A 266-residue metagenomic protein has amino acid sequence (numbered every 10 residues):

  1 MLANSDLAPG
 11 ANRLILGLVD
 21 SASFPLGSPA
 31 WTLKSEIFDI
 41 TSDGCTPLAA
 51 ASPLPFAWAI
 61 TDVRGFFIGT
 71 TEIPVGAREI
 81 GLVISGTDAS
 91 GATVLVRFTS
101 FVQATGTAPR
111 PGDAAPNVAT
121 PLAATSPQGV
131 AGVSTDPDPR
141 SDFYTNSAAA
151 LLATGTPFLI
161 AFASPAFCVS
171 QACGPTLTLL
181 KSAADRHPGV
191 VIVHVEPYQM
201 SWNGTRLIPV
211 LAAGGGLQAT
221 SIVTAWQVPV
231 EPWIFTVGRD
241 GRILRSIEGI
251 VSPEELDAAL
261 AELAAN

Functional and structural regions predicted by a protein language model:
M1-V75, E79-V130: Contiguous segments within soluble domain cores/interaction surfaces
G106-P109, D113, A124-Q128, D185 (+2 more regions): Thiol-/selenol-based redox modules, centered on thioredoxin-like and closely related oxidoreductase domains
G129-D136, R140, A148-A172: Short active-site neighborhood of thiol/selenol oxidoreductases, capturing the structured segment around
D138-T145, A213-L217: Short gly/ser/thr-rich secondary-structure transition/capping motifs
D142, S170-G174, I250, E254: Soluble non-cytosolic domains of exported or imported proteins
T145, S170-R186: Typically the conserved alpha-helix immediately C-terminal to a functionally engaged Cys/Sec in thioredoxin-like
F162-P165, V195-Y198, I247-I250: Active-site-proximal beta-strand/loop segments in catalytic clefts of secreted hydrolases
P188, H194-E231, T236-I243, E255-A265: Thioredoxin-like thiol-disulfide oxidoreductase module
